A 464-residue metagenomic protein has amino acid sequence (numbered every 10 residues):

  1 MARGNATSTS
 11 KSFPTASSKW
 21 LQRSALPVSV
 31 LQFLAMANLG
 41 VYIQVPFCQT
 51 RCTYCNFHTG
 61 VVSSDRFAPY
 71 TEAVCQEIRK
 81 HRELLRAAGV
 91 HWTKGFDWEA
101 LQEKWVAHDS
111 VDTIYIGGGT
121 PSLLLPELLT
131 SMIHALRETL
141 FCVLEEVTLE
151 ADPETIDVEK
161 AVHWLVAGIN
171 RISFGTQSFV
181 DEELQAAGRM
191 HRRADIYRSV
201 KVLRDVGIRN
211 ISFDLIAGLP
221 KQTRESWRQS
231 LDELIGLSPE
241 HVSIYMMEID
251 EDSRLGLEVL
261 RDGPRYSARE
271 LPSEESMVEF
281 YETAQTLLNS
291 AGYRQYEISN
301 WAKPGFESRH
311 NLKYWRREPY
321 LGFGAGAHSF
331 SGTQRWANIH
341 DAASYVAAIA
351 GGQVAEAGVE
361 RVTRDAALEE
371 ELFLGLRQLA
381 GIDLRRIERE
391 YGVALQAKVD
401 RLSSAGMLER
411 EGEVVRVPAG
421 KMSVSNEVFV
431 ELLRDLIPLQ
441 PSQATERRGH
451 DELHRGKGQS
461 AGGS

Functional and structural regions predicted by a protein language model:
M1, V28-V30, M36: Short hydrophobic transmembrane-like helices used for membrane targeting/insertion
G4-S12, S17-S18: Intrinsically disordered, low-complexity segments enriched in small polar residues
S12, W20-R23, F33, S460: Cationic, low-complexity basic patches in intrinsically disordered or flexible, solvent-exposed regions
F33-L39, T59-W105, D109-Y391, P441 (+3 more regions): C-terminal scaffold of the Radical SAM
P46-F57: Local cysteine-cluster metal-coordination motifs and their immediate loop/turn environment, predominantly Fe-S cluster
Y391-S403: Short amphipathic alpha-helical interaction segments
S404-E413: A short, conserved structural fragment
E413-N426: Accessory beta->alpha helical hairpin/"wing" motif in late/C-terminal subdomains of nucleic-acid enzymes
